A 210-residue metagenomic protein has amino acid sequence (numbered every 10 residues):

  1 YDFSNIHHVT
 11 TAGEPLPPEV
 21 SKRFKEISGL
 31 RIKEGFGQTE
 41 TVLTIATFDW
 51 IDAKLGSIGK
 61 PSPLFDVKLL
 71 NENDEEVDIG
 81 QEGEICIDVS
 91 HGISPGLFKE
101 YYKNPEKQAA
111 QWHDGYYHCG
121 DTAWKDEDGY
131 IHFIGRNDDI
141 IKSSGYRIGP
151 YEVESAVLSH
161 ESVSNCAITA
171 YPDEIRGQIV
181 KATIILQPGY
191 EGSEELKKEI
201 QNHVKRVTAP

Functional and structural regions predicted by a protein language model:
Y1-K54, D66, E76: Gly/Ser/Thr-rich phosphate-binding loop
G13, G37, G59, D121 (+1 more regions): Active-site glycine-centered loops adjacent to acidic/histidine catalytic or metal-binding residues that shape
I51-S57, A109-A110: Short, P/G- and charge-enriched loop/turn segments at secondary-structure junctions
P61-L64, E75-A110, I148: Conserved ATP/PPi-binding loop(s) of AMP-dependent carboxylate-activating enzymes
L64-D66, D114, C119-G120, S164: Short loop/turn microsegments at loop-to-beta-strand junctions
K68-V89, E127-D128, E191-K197: Conserved beta-loop-beta connector loops within the AMP-binding
S94, K107, T122-P210: AMP-binding/adenylate-forming catalytic core of the ANL superfamily
